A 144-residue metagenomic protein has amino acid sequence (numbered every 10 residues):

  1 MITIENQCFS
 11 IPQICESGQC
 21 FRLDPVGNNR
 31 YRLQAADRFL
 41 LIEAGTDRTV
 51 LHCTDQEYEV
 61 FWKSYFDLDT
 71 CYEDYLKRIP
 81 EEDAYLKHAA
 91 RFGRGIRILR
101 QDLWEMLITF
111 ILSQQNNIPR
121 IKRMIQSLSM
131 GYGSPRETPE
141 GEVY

Functional and structural regions predicted by a protein language model:
M1-Y144: HhH-family (HhH-GPD) DNA N-glycosylase catalytic core used in base-excision repair
